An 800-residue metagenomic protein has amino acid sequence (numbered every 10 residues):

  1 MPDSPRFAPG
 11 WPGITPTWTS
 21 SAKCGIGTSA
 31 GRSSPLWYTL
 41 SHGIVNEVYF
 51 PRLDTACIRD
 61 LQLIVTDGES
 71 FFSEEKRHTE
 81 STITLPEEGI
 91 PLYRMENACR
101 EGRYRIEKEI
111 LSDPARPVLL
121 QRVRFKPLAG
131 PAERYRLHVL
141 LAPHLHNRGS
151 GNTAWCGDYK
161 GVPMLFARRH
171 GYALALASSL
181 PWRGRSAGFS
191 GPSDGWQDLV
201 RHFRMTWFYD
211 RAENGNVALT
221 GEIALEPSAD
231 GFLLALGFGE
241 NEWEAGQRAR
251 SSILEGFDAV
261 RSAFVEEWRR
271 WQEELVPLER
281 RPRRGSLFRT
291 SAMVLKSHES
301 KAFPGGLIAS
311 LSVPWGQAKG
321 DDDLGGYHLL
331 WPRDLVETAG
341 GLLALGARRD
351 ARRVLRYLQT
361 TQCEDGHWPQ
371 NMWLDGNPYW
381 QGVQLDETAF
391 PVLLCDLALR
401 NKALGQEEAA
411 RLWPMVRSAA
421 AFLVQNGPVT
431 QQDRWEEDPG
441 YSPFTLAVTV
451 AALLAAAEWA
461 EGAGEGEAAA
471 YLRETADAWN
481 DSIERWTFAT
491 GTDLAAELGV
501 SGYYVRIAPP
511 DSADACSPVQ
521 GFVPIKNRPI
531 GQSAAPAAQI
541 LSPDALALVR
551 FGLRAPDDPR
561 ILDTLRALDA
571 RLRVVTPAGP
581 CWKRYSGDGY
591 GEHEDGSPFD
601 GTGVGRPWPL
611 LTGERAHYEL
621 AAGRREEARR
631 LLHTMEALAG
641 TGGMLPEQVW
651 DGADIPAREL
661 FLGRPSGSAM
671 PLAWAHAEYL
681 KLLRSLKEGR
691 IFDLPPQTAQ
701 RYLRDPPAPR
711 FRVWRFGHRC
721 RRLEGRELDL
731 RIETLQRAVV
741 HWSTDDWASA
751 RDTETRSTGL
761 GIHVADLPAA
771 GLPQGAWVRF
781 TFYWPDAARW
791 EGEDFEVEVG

Functional and structural regions predicted by a protein language model:
M1-L287, G326-Y327, A344-L345, L694 (+1 more regions): Terminal accessory carbohydrate-recognition/targeting modules of carbohydrate-active enzymes
P2-T55, T338, Y379-R400, Q520-V523 (+2 more regions): C-terminal capping/lid segments that line or modulate ligand- or cofactor-binding pockets
K126-A129, N152-G157, F166-R169, L225 (+7 more regions): Aromatic-rich carbohydrate-recognition surfaces in CAZymes
G149, P163-W196, E279-L287, M293 (+4 more regions): Extended ligand-binding clefts on enzyme/binding-domain cores
W268, L295-F303, G346-P369, R411-Q432 (+5 more regions): Long, well-ordered core segments of solenoidal/helical folds
A292-K301, Y327-T361, A398-L404, E408 (+3 more regions): Alpha-helical support elements that line or immediately flank enzyme active sites and cofactor-binding pockets
R400-A410, T430-E436, A456-E474, A555: Inter-helical turn/loop segments and adjacent helix faces that build the functional surface of alpha-helical bundle
L694-G800: Glycan-association/targeting regions that enable binding to alpha-glucans and other polysaccharides
